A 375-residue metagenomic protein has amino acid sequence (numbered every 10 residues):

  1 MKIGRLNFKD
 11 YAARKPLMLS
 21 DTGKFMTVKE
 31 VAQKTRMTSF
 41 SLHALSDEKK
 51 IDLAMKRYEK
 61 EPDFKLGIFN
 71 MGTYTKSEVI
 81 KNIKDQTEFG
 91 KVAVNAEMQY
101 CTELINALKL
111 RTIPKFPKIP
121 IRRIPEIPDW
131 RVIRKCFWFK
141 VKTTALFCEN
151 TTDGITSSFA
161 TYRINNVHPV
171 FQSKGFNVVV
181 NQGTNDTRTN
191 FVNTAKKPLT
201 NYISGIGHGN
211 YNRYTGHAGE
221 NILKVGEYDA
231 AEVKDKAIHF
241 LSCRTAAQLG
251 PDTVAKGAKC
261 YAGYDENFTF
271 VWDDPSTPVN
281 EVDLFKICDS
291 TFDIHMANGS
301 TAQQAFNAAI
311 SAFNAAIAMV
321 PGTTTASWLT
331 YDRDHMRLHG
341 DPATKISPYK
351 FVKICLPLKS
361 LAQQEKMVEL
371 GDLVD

Functional and structural regions predicted by a protein language model:
M1-P114: Terminal leader/tail segments of proteins
K76-E78, S157-S158, Y214-H217, L249-D252 (+1 more regions): A short acidic (Asp/Glu
I113-K140: Membrane- and interface-active hydrophobic/amphipathic segments that mediate membrane binding, fusion, translocation
R134-I206, H239-F240, L370-D375: A domain-level signal for caspase-like cysteine endopeptidase catalytic cores and their zymogen-processing architecture
T151-I155, N185-R188, H208-R213, C243-Q248 (+1 more regions): Solvent-exposed loop/turn segments at secondary-structure junctions within structured extracellular/periplasmic domains
A195-K197, G226-V233, G250-A262: Short, surface-exposed basic-aromatic patches at helix termini and helix-loop junctions that form
G209-K234: A short, glycine/acidic-enriched catalytic loop
A246-V374: Active-site-proximal C-terminal subdomain of hydrolase catalytic domains
